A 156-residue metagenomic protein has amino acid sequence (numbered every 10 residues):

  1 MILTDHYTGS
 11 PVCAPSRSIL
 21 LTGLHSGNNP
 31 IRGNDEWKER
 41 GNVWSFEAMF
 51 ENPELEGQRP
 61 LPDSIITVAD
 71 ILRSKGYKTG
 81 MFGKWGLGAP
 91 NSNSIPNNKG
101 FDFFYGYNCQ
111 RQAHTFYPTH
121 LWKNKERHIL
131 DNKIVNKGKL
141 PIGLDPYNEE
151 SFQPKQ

Functional and structural regions predicted by a protein language model:
M1-Q156: Formylglycine-dependent sulfatase
